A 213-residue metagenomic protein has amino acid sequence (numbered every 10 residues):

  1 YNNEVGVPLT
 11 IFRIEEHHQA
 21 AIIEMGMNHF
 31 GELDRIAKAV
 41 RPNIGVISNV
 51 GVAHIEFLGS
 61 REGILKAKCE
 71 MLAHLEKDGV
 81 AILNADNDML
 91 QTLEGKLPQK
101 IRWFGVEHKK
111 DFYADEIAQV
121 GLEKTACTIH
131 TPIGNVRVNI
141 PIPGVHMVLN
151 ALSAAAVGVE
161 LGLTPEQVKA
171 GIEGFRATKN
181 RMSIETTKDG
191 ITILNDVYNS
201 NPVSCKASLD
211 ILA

Functional and structural regions predicted by a protein language model:
Y1-G6, M25-G26, I47-V50: Short beta-strand-centered segment that lines the nucleotide-binding/catalytic pocket of NTP-utilizing
Y1-H17: Active-site phosphate/ATP/adenylate-binding loop shared across adenylate-forming ligases
Q19, N43, G79: Conserved acidic residues
Q19-L33, I193-N199: Switch II (G3) loop of P-loop NTPases
H29, L33-A39, C205-A213: Short amphipathic alpha-helices and their capping/turn segments at secondary-structure boundaries
R35-G51: Inter-motif core of Ras-like GTPase G domains
V46-T192: Acidic, Mg2+-coordinating active-site environments of NTP-dependent enzymes
I64, L194, N199-A213: AMP-binding/adenylate-forming catalytic core of the ANL superfamily
